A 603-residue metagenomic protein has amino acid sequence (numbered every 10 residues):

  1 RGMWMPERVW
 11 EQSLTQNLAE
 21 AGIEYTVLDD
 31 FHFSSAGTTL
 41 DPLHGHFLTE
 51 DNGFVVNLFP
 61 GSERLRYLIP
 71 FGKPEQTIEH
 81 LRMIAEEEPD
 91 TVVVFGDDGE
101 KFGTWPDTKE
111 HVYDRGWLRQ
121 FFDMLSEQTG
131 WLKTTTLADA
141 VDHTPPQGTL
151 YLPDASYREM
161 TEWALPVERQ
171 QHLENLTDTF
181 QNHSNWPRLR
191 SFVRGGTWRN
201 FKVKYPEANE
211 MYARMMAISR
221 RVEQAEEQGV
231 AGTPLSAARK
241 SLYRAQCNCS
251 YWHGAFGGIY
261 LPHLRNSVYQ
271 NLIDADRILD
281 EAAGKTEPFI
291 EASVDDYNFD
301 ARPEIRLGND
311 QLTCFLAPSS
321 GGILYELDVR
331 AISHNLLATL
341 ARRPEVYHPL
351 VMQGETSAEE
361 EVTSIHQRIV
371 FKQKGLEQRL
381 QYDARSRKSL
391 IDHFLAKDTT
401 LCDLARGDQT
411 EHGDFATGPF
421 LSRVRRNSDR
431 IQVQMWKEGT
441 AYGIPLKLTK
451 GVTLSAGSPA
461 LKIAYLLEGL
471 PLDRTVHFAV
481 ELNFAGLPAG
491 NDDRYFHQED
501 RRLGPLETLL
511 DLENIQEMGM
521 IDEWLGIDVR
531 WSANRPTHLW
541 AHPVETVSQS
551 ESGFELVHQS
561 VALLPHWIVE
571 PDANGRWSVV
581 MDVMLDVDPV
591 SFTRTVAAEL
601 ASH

Functional and structural regions predicted by a protein language model:
R1-I23, A416, G443-L461, P471-L482 (+1 more regions): Phosphate/nucleotide-binding catalytic core
W4-T49, T104, V294-D296, G308-D310: Gly/Pro-rich turn-and-neighbor structural signature
W4-V9, G22, D29-H32, P60-L65 (+10 more regions): Short, flexible loop/turn elements at secondary-structure junctions
S13, S35-A36, Y67-I69, G103-W105 (+7 more regions): Short helix/loop capping segments that flank catalytic or ligand/cofactor-binding pockets
P42-V56, P60-R64, E75-G308, L312-G321 (+4 more regions): Active-site and substrate-binding clefts of carbohydrate-active enzymes
D310-R423, W436: Acidic-aromatic substrate-binding/catalytic surfaces of carbohydrate-active enzymes
Q409-T449, A456-A464, E468-P471, G519-H603: Beta-strand-rich recognition/accessory modules
P459-K462, E468-L539: Polysaccharide-binding surfaces and accessory modules of carbohydrate-active proteins
